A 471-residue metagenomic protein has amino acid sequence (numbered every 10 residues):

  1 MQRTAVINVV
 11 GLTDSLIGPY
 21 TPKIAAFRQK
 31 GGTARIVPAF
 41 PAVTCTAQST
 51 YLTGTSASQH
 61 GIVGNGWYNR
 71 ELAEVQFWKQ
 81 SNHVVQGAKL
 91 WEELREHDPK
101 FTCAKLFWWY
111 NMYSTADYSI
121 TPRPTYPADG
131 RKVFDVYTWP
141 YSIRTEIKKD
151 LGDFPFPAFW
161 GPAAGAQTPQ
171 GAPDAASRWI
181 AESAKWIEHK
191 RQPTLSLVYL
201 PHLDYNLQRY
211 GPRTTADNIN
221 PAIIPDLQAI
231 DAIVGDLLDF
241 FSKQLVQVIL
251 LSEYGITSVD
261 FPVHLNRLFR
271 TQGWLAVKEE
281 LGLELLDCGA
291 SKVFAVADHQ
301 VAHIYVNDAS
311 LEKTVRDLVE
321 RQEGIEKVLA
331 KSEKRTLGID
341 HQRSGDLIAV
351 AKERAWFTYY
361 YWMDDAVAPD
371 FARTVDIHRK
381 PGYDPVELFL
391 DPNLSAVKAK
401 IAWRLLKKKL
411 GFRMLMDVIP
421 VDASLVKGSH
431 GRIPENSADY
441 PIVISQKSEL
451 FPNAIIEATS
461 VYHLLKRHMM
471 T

Functional and structural regions predicted by a protein language model:
Q2-D14, F27, Y51, L94 (+7 more regions): Beta-strand elements within well-structured catalytic alpha/beta cores of enzymes that handle phosphate/sulfate esters
A5-V9, Q29-A34, V43-S49, N65-K79 (+2 more regions): Glycine-/proline-rich flexible loop or hinge segments
G11-D14, P41-A42, A57, W108-Y113 (+5 more regions): Short, solvent-exposed loop/turn segments at secondary-structure junctions
S15-Q59, A104: Short, structured active-site-proximal loop/turn typified by the sulfatase FGly-forming signature C/S-X-P-X-R
P19, A42-V43, W67-R95, A232 (+1 more regions): Secreted, luminal/periplasmic, and some membrane-associated catalytic domains that remodel anionic oxygen-ester
T55-T215, S291-V296, Q300-N307, L311-V315 (+7 more regions): His/Asp/Glu-rich, glycine-adjacent segments that coordinate divalent cations and/or stabilize oxyanion chemistry on
T121-D153, D217-A232, R267-L286: Acidic, His- and aromatic-enriched active-site or binding-groove loops in soluble protein domains that engage sugars
V426-S445: Short glycine/proline-rich, acidic loop/turn segments that cap or connect secondary-structure elements
